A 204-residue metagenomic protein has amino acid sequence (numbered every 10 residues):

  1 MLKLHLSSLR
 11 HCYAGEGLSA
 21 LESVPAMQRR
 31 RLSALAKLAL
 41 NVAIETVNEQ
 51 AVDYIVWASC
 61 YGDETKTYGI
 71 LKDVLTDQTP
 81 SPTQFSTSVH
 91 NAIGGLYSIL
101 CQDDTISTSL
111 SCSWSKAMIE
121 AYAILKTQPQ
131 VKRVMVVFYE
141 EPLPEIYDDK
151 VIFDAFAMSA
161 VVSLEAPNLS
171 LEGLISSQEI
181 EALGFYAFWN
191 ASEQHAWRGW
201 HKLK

Functional and structural regions predicted by a protein language model:
M1-W114, K126-Q130, F138-K204: Conserved "HGTGT" condensation-loop signature of ketosynthase/thiolase-family condensing enzymes that catalyze
E120-L125: Short helices/loops that flank or line small-molecule/ion binding pockets
M135: Short aromatic-hydrophobic micro-motifs that form the base-stacking/packing surface for donor nucleotide recognition
